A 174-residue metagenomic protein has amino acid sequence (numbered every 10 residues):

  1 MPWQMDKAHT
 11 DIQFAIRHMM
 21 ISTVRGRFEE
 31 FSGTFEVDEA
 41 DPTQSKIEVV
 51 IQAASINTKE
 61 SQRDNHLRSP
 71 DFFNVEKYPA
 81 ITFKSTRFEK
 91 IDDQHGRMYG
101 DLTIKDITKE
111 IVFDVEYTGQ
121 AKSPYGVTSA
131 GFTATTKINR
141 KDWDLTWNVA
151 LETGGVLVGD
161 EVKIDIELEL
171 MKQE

Functional and structural regions predicted by a protein language model:
M1-E174: Low-complexity, acidic/polar, glycine-enriched regions of mature
